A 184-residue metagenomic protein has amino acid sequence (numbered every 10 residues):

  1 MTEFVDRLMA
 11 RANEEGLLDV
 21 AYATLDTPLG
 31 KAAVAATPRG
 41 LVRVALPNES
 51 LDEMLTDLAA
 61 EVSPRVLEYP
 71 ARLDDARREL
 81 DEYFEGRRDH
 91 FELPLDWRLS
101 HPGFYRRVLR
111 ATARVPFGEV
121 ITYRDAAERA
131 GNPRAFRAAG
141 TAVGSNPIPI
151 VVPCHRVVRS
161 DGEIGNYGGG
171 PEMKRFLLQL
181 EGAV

Functional and structural regions predicted by a protein language model:
M1-A10, S160-V184: …primarily DNA-binding HTH/wHTH and HhH modules…
M1-R134, A183-V184: Basic nucleic-acid-binding alpha-helical/helix-turn surface characteristic of O6-alkylguanine DNA
N132-R175: Short glycine/serine-rich loop segments
